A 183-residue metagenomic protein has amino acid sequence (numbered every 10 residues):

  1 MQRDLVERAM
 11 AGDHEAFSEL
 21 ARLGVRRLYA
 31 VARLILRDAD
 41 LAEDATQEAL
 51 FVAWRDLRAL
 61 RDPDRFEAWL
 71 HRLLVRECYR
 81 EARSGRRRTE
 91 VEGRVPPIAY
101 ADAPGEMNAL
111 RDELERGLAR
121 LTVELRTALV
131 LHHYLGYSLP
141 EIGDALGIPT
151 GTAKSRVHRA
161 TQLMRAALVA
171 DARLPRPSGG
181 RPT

Functional and structural regions predicted by a protein language model:
M1-R27, L34, R116-A119, A166 (+1 more regions): N-terminal module of bacterial RNA polymerase sigma factors
Q2, R80, R88-L118, S138 (+1 more regions): Internal acidic/polar
R8-E19, Y29-E48, T150, R173: Short, charged helix-capping/linker segments at alpha-helix termini
M10-A11, R37, E48-R65, S84-R86: Sigma70-family region 2
V25, Y29, L50, T122 (+2 more regions): C-terminal flanking helix
R55-D62, R72-G93, M107, R159 (+2 more regions): Arg/Lys-rich amphipathic alpha helix in sigma70-family domain 2
R116-T127, L131, L135-T152, L163-A166: Helix-turn-helix DNA-binding module
